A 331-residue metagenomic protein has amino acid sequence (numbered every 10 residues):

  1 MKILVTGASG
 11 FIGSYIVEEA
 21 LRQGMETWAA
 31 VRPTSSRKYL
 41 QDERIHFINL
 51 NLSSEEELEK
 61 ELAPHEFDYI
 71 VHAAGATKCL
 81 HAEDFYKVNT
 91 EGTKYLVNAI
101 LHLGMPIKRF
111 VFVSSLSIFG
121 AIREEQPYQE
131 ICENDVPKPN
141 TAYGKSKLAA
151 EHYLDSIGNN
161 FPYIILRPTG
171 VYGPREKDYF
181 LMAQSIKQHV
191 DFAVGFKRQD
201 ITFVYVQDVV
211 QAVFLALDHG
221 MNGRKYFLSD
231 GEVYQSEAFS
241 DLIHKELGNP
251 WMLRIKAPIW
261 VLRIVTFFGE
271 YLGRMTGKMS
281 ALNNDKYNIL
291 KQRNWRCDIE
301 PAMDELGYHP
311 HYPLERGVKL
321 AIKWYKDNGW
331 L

Functional and structural regions predicted by a protein language model:
I3-Q23: N-terminal Rossmann NAD(P)H-binding glycine-rich loop of SDR-like oxidoreductase domains
H46-E91, G120-A121: NAD(P)H-binding glycine-rich loop region in Rossmannoid oxidoreductase-like domains and their noncatalytic homologs
K94-A142, I164: Conserved Rossmann-fold NAD(P)-dependent oxidoreductase catalytic core, especially the SDR/UDP-sugar
K138-I164: Active-site Tyr-X1-5-Lys
A149-A150, E176-L181, V194-L217, G223-R224: Substrate-positioning beta->alpha
V206, D241, V265-H309: Conserved C-terminal active-site "lid" loop/helix of NAD(P)H-dependent oxidoreductases that clamps the redox cofactor
A216-L282, E315, K319-I322: Mid/C-terminal beta-alpha module of Rossmann-like enzyme folds, strongest in SDR-family dehydrogenases/epimerases
C297-E305, H309, P313-L331: Amphipathic terminal alpha-helices
